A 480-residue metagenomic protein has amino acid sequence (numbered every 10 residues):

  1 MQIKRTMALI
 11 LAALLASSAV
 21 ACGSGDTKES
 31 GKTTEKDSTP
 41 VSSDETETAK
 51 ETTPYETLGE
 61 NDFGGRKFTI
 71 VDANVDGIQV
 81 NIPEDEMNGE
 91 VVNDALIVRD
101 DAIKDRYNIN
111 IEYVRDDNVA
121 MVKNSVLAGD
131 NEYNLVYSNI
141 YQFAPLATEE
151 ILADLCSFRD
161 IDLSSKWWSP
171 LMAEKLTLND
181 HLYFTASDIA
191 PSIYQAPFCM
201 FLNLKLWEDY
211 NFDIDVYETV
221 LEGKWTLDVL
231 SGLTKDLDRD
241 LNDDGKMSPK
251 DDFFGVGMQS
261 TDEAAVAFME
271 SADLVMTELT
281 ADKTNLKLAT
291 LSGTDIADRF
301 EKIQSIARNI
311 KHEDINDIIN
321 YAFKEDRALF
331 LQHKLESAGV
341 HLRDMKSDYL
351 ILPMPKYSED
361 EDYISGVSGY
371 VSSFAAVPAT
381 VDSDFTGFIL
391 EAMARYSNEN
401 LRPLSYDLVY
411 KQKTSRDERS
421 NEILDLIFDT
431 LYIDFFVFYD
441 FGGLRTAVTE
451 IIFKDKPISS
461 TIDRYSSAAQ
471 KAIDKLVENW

Functional and structural regions predicted by a protein language model:
S18-A21: C-terminal motif of bacterial Sec signal peptides marking the signal peptidase cleavage site
E47-E86, K104-D105, K246-D251: Immediate post-signal peptide segment of exported/extracytoplasmic ligand-binding proteins
F63-N93, I109-Y113, L135, V256 (+1 more regions): Short, well-ordered beta-strand elements
D105-T177: Extracytoplasmic "Venus flytrap"/periplasmic binding protein-like
A147-I151, L171-E218, M258-D282, Y370-A376: Periplasmic solute-binding protein
S231-T234, V266-I315: Glycine-centered hinge/linker elements that transmit conformational signals in sensory and ligand-binding systems
L342-Y410: Extracytoplasmic/periplasmic substrate-recognition and gating elements
P378-G387, A394-W480: Conserved C-terminal helix/tail region of periplasmic/extracytoplasmic solute-binding proteins
